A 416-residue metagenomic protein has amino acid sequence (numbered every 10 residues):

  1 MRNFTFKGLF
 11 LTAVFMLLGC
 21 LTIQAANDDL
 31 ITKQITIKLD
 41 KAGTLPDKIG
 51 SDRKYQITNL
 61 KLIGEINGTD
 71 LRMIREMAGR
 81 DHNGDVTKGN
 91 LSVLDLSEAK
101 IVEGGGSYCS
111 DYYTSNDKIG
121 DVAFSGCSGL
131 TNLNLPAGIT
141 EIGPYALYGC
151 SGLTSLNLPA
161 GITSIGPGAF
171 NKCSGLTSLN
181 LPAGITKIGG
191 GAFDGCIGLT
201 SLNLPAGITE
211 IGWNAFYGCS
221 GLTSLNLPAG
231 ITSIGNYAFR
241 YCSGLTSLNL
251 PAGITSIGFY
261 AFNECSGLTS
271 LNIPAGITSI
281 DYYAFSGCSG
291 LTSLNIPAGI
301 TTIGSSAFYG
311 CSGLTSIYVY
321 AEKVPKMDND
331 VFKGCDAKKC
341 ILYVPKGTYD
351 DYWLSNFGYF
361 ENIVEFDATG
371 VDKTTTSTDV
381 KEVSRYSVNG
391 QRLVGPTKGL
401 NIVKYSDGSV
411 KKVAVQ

Functional and structural regions predicted by a protein language model:
M1-L11: Bacterial N-terminal signal peptides that target proteins for export
F6, L400-Q416: C-terminal tail/sorting-segment detector
L9-T22: Bacterial N-terminal signal peptides
L30-D40, T58-I66, G84-D117, S128-E141 (+10 more regions): Structural signature of tandem-repeat unit edges
L60, Y352, G370-T374, G390 (+1 more regions): Terminal processing/anchoring signals of secreted or surface-associated proteins and related intramolecular
G120-S125, G143-Y148, G166-N171, G189-D194 (+6 more regions): Consensus positions within tandem repeat domains that build extended binding/scaffold surfaces
F366-R385, N389: Residue-level detector of functionally pivotal "anchor" positions at catalytic/ligand-binding pockets or at interdomain
S387-D407: Short, surface-exposed loop/turn motifs with a glycine/proline- and acidic-biased composition
